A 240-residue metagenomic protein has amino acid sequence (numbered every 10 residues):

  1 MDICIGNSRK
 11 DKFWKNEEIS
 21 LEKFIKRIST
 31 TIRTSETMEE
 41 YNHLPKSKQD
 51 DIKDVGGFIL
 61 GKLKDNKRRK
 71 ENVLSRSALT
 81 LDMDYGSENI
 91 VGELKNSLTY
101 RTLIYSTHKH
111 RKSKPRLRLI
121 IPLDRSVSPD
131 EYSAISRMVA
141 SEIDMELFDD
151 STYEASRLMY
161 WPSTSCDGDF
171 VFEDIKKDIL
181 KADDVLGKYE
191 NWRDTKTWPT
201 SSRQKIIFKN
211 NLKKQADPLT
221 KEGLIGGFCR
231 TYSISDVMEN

Functional and structural regions predicted by a protein language model:
M1-E40, R125, V139-K213: Catalytic "initiation/cleavage/transfer" segments centered on a nucleophilic residue and adjacent nucleic-acid-engaging
M1-P115, P122-A134, M138, N211-K214 (+2 more regions): Signature for HUH/AEP ssDNA processing cores
K70, I120, A155-L158: Generic secondary-structure boundary/loop-capping signal
